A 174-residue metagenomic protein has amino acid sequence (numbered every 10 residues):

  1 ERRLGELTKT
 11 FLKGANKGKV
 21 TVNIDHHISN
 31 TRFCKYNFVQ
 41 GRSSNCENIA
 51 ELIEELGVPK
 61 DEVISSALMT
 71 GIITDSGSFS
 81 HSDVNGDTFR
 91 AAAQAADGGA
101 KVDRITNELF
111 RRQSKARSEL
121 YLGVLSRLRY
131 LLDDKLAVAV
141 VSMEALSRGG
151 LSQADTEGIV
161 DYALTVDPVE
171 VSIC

Functional and structural regions predicted by a protein language model:
E1-K35: Active-site cofactor/cluster-binding pocket
K9-K13, N37-V39, G57-P59, D161-A163: A generic local secondary-structure boundary/capping motif
K13-N16, N30-T31, K60-E62, G71 (+2 more regions): Solvent-exposed alpha-helices and their adjacent loops that cap or buttress functional pockets in soluble metabolic
A15, E54, A96: Anion (oxyanion) recognition and catalysis
K17, L56-P59, S147-Q153: Short, glycine- and charge-enriched coil/turn segments that flank and shape catalytic ligand pockets
V20-I24, Y36-V39, A137, I173: Hydrophobic/aromatic beta-strand patches that form the interior of the parallel beta-sheet core in alpha/beta enzyme
H26-A91: Short alpha-helices
T74-C174: Hydrophobic helix-and-loop "lid/oligomerization" segment in the mid-to-C-terminal part of catalytic domains
